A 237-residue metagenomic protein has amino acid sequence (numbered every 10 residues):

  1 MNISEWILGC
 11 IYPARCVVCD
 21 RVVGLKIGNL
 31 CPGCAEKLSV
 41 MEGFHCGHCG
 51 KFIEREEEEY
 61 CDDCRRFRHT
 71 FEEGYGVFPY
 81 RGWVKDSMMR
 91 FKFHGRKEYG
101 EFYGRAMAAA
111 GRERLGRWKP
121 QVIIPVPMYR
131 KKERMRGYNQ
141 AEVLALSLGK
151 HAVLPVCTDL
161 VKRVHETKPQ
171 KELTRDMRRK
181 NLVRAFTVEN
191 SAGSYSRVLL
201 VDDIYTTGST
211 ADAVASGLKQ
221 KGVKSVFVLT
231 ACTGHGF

Functional and structural regions predicted by a protein language model:
M1-F237: Glycine-rich phosphate/pyrophosphate-handling loop used in enzymes and phosphotransfer proteins
